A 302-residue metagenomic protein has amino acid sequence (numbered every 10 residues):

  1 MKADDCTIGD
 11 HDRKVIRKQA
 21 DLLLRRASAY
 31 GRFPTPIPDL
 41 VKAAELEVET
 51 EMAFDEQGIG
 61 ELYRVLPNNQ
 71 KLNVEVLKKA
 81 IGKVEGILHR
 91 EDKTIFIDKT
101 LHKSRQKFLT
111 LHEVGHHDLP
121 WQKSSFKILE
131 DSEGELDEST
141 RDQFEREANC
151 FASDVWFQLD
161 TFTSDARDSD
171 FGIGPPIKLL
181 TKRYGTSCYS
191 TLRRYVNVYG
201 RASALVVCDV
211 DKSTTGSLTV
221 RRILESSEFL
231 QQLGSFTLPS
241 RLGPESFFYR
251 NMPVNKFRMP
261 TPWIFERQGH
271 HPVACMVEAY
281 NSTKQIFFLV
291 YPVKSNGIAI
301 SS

Functional and structural regions predicted by a protein language model:
M1-S302: Active-site hotspot residues in diverse enzymes, especially metal/ion-binding acidic/histidine motifs
